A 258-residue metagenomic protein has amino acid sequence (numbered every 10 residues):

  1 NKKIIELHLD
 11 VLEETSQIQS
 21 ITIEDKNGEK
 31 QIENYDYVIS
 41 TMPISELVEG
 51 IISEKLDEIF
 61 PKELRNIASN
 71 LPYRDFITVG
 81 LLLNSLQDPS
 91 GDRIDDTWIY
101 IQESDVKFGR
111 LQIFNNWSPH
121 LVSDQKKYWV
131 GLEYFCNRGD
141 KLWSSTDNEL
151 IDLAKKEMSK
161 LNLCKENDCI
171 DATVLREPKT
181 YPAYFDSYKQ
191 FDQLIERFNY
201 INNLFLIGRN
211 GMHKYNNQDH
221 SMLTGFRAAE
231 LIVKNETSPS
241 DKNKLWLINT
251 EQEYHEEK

Functional and structural regions predicted by a protein language model:
K3-N148, D152-N162, Q190, K242-Q252: Mid-domain catalytic core of redox enzymes that form a hydrophobic substrate pocket/lid adjacent to a catalytic redox
I4, D171-A172: Residue-level "edge-of-site" marker
V11, A183-D186: Acidic anion/phosphate-binding donor-loop and adjacent secondary structure in glycosyltransferase catalytic cores
N137-G139, K179-T180, G211-H213: Short Gly/Pro-enriched loop/turn and capping motifs at secondary-structure junctions
W143, T180-A183: Short, glycine/charged-rich beta-strand-loop motifs at protein surfaces that mediate ligand recognition and catalysis
E166-I170: Flexible, glycine/charged-enriched surface loops at secondary-structure junctions
T173-Y181: Short proline/glycine- and acidic-rich turn/helix-capping motifs at secondary-structure junctions
L175, F185-K258: C-terminal lid/capping helical subdomain adjacent to the catalytic/cofactor pocket in oxidative enzymes
